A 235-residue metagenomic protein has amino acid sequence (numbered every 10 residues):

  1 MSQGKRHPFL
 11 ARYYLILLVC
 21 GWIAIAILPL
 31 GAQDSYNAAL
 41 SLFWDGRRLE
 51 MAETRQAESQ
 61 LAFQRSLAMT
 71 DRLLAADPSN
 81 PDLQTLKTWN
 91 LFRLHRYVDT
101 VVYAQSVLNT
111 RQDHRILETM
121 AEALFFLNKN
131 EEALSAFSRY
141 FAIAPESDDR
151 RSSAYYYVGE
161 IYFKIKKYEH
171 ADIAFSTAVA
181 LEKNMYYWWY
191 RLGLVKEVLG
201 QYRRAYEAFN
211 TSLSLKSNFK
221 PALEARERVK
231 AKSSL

Functional and structural regions predicted by a protein language model:
L10-D82: N-terminal leader/linker segments that initiate helical-solenoid repeat arrays
A32, A39, P81-D82, H114-R115 (+3 more regions): Helix-start (N-cap) detector for alpha-helical repeat units in TPR-like alpha-solenoids, especially tetratricopeptide
R93, F126-L127, E160, K164 (+2 more regions): Register position in tetratricopeptide repeats
